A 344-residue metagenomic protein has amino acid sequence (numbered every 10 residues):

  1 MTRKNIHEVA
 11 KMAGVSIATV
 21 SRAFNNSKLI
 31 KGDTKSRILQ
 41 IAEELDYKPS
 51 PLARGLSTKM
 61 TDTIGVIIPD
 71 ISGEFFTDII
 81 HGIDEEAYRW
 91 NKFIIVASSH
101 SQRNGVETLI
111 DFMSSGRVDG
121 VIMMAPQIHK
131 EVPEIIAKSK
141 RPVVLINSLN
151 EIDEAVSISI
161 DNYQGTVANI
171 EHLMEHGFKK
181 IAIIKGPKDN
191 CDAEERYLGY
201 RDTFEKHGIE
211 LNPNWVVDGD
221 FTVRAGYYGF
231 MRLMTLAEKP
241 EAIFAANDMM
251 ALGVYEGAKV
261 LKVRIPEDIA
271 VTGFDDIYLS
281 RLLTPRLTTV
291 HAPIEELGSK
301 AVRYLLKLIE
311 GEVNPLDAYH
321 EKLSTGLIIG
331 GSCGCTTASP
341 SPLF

Functional and structural regions predicted by a protein language model:
M1-D62, F75: N-terminal helix-turn-helix DNA-binding module of bacterial transcription factors
M1-K4, K59-E171, E175, M234-T235 (+1 more regions): Alpha-helical recognition/docking segments in bacterial nutrient-uptake and carbohydrate-utilization systems
I6, I17, K35, P49 (+12 more regions): A general structural signal for well-ordered alpha-helical segments in protein cores
M12, E44, E85-W90, K130 (+2 more regions): Bacterial carbohydrate/catabolite-sensing allosteric modules
E44-S50, R103-G105, M124-P126, Y255: Short gly/ser/thr-rich secondary-structure transition/capping motifs
